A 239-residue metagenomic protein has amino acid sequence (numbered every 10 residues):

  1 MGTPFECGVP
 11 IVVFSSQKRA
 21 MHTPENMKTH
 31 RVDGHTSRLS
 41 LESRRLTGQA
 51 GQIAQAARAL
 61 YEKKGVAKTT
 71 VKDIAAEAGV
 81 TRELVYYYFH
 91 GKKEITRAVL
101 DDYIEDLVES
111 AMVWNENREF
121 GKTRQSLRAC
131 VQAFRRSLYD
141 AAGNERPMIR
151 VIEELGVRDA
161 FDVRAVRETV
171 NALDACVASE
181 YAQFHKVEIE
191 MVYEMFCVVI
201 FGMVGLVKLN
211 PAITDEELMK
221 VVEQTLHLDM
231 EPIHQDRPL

Functional and structural regions predicted by a protein language model:
M1-G48, H234-L239: N-terminal intrinsically disordered/low-complexity leader segments
E6, P10-S15, N26, V187-L209 (+2 more regions): Hydrophobic alpha-helical segments that form the core of small-molecule binding pockets and/or dimer interfaces
K28, V66, F89, V151-D159: Short helix-capping/turn signature of helix-turn-helix
Q52, A56, L60-E94, A98: Helix-turn-helix
A98, M112-G143, F196: Hydrophobic alpha-helical connector segments
D101-V108: Short, basic, alpha-helical segments at the C-terminal edge of helix-turn-helix-like DNA-binding modules
M112, R158-K186, E190-E194, K220: Amphipathic alpha-helical packing segments from all-alpha helical-bundle domains
A129, R136-A175: Short secondary-structure transition hinges
